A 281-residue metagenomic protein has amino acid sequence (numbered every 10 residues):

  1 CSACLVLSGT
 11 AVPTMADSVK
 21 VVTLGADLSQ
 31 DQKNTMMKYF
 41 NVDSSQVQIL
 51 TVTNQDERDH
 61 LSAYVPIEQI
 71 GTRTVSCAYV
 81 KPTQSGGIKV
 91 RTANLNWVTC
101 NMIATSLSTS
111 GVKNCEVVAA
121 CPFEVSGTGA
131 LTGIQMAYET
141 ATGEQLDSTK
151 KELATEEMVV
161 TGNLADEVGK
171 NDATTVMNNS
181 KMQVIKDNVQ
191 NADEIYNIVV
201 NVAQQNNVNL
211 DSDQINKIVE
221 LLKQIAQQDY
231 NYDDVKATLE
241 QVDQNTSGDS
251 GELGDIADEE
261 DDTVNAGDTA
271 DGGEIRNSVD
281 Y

Functional and structural regions predicted by a protein language model:
V6-S18: Sec-dependent signal peptide cleavage junction
K20-G25, I49-T51, C77-K81, K89-A93 (+2 more regions): Soluble periplasmic/extracytoplasmic beta-strand elements of cell-envelope proteins
T23-V52: N-terminal targeting signals for Sec/Tat export/insertion, comprising classic cleavable signal peptides
G25-L28, T83-S85, L95-N96, A120-E124 (+1 more regions): Solvent-exposed coil/turn segments that connect beta secondary-structure elements in extracytoplasmic/periplasmic
N41-I70: N-terminal, post-signal-peptide region of Sec/Tat-exported proteins
D59-N114: Signal peptide-directed extracytoplasmic domains
S108-D213, V219-E220: Soluble oligomerization/assembly scaffold segments of membrane-associated complexes
N207-Y281: Charged, long alpha-helical assembly modules
